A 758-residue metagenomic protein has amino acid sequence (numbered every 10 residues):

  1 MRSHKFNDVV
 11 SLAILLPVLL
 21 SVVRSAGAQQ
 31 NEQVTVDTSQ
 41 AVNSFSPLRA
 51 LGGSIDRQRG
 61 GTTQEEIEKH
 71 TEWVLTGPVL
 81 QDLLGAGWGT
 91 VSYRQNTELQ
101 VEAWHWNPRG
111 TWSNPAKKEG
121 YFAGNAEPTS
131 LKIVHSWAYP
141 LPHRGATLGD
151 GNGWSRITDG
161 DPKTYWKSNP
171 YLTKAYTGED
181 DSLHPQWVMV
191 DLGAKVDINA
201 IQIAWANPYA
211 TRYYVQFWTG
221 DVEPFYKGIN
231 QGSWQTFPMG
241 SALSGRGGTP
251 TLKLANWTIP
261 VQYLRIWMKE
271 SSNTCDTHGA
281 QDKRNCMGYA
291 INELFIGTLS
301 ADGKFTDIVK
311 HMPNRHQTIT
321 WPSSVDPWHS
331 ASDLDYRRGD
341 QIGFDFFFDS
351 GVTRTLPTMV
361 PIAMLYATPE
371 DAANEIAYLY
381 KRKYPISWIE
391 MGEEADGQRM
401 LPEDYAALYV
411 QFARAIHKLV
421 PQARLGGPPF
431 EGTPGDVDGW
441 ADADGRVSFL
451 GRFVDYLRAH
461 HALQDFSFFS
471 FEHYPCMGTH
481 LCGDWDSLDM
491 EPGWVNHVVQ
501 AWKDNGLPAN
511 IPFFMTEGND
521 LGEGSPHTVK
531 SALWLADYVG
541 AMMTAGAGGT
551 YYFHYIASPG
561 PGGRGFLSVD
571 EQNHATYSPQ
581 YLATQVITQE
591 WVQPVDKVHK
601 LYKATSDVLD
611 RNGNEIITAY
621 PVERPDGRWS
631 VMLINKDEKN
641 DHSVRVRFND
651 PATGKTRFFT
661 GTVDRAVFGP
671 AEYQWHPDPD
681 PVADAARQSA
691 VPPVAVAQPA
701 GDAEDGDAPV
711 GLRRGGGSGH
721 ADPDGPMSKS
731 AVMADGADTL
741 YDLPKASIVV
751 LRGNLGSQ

Functional and structural regions predicted by a protein language model:
T35-H135, F295-F344, V352-A367, D371-N374 (+3 more regions): N-terminal substrate-binding region of glycoside hydrolase catalytic domains
H105-K195, A206-Y209, Q231, G297-D302 (+1 more regions): Disordered, acidic Ser/Thr/Pro-rich linker "stalks" and the adjacent N-terminal cap of the next globular domain
L183-H184, N207-A301: Trp- and acidic/polar-enriched beta-sheet ligand-binding modules for extracellular glycan and matrix recognition
L183-P185, G193-A200, P260-V261, G627-R628 (+1 more regions): Extended extracellular/luminal ectodomain segments enriched in beta-structured repeat modules
P369, E375, P402-Y538, A545: Noncatalytic carbohydrate-binding groove/subsite architecture in carbohydrate-active enzymes
M515-T618, P625: Aromatic/acidic polysaccharide-binding cleft in carbohydrate-active enzymes
D610-G661, F668-P670, V749: Carbohydrate-binding surface patches
T653-P744: Acidic, Ser/Thr/Pro-rich beta/coil linker or hinge segments at domain junctions
